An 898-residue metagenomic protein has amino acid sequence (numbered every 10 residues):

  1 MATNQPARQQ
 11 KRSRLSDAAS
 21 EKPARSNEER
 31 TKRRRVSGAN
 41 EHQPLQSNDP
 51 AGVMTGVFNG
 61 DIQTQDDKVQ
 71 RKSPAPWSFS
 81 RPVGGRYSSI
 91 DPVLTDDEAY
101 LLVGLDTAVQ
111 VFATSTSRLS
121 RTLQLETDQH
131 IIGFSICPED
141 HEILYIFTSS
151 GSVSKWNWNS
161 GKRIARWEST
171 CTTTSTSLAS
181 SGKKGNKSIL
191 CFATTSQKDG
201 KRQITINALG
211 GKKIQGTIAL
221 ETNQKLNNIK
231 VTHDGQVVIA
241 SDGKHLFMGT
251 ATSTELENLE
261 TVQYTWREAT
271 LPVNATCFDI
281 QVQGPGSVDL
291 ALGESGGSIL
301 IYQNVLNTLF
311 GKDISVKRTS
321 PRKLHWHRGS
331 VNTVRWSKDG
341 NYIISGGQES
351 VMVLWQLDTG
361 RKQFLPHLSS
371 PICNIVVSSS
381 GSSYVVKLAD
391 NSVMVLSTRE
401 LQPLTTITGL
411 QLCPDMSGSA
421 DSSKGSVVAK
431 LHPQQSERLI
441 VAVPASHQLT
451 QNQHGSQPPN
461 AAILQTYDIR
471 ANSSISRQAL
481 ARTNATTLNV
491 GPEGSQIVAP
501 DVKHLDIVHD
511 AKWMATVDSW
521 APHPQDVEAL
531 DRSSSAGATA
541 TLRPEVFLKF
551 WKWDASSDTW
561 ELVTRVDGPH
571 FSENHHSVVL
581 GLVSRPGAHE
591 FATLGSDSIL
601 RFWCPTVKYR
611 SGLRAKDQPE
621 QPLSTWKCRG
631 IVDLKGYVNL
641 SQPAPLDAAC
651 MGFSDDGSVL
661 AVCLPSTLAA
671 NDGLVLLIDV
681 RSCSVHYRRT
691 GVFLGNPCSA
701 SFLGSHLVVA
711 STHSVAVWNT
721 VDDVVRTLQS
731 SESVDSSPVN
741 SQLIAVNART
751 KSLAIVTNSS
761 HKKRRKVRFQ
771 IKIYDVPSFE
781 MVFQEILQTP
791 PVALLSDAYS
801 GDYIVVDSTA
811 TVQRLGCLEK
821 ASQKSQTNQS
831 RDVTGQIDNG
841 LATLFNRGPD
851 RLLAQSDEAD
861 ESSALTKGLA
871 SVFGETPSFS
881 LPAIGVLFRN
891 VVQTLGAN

Functional and structural regions predicted by a protein language model:
A2-I344, Q348-N898: Long, low-complexity intrinsically disordered regions enriched in Ser/Thr/Pro/Gly
